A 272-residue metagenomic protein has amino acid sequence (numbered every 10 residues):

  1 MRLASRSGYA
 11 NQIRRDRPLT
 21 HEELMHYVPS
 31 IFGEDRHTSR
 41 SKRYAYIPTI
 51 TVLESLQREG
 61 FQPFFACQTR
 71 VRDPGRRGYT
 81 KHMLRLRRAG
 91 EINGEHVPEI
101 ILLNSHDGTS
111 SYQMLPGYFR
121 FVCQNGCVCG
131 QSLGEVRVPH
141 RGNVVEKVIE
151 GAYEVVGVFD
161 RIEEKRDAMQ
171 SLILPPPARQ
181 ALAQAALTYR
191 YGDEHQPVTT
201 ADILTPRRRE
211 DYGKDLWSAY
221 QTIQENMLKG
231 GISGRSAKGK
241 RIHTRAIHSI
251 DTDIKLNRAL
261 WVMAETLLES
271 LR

Functional and structural regions predicted by a protein language model:
M1-I47, E54, R58, G75 (+2 more regions): Intrinsically disordered, low-complexity regulatory segments
M1-Q12, G90-H96, L102-R272: Intrinsically disordered, low-complexity regions enriched in serine/threonine
Y44, Q68, Q221-E225: Generic detector of bulky aromatic hydrophobic side chains
Y46-Y112, W261: Amphipathic, interaction-prone secondary-structure segments
